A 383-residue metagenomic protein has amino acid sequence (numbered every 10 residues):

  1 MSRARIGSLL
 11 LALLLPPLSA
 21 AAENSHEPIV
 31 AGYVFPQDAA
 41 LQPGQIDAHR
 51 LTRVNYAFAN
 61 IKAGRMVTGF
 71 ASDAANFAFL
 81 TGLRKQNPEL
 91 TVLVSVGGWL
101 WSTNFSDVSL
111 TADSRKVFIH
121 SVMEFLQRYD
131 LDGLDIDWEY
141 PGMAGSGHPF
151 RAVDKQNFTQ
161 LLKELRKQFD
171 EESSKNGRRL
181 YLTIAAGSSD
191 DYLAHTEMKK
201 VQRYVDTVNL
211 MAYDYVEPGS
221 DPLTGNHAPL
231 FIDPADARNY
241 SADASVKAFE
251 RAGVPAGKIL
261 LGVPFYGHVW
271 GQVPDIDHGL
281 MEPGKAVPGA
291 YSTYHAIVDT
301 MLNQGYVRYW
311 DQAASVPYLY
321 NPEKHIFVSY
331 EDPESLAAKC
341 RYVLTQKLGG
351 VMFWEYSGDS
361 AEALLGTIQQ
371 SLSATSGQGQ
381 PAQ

Functional and structural regions predicted by a protein language model:
G7-P17: Bacterial N-terminal signal peptides
E23-L126, M143, V153, L162 (+4 more regions): Glycan-recognition patch characteristic of GH18 chitinases/ENGases and related GlcNAc/peptidoglycan-binding proteins
H26-P28, P88-V92, D130-D132, R178-L180 (+3 more regions): Short, well-ordered coil/turn segments that N-cap beta-strands
V34, F58, V94-G98, W138-Y140 (+4 more regions): A cross-domain feature marking catalytic cores of carbohydrate-active enzymes and several ubiquitous metabolic/repair
P36-I46, A74-G82, H120-V122, D191-E197 (+3 more regions): Alpha-helical scaffolding within the catalytic cores of extracellular/periplasmic polymer-degrading hydrolases
V54, V94, I136, L165 (+4 more regions): Conserved, mostly hydrophobic/aromatic
A63-A75, P141-I297: Substrate-binding surface in catalytic domains of secreted glycosidases
V96, V216-A228, D233-D236, V263-Y342 (+1 more regions): Glycan-binding loop/region signatures in secreted carbohydrate-active enzymes
